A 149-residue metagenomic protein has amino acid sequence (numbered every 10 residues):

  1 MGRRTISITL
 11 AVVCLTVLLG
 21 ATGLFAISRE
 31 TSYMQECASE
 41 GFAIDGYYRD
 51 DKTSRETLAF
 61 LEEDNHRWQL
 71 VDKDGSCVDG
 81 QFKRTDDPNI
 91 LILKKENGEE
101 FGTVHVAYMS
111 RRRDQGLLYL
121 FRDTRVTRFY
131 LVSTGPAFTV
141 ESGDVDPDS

Functional and structural regions predicted by a protein language model:
M1-T22: N-terminal Sec-pathway targeting helices
L19-M34: Membrane-interface motif at the C-terminal end of an N-terminal transmembrane signal
E30-E56, F82: Tryptophan-anchored aromatic micro-motifs
S32-M34, C77-D86, L120-S149: Edge beta-strand at a domain terminus
A43, A59-R67, T85-P88, V106-G116 (+2 more regions): Short, solvent-exposed coil/turn segments at beta-strand boundaries
K52-E99: N-terminal glycine/threonine-rich, aromatic-flanked beta-hairpin/loop signature
